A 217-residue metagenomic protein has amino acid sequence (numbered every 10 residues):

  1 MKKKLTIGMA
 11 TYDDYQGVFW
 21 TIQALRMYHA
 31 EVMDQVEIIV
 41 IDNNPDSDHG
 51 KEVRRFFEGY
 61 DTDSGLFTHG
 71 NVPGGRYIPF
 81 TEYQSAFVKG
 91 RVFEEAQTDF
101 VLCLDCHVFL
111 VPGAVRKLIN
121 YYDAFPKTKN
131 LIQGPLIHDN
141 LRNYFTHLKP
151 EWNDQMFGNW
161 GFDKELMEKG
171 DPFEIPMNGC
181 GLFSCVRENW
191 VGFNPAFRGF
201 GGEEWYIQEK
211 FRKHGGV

Functional and structural regions predicted by a protein language model:
L5-D14, T21, Y28, I41: A conserved hydrophobic helix/loop-capping motif in glycosyltransferases and polysaccharide synthases
Q23-Q35: Short, acidic, metal-binding catalytic loop of nucleotide-sugar glycosyltransferases
V40-V53: A conserved acidic beta->alpha catalytic loop
F80-A96: Glycine-rich, basic loop-to-helix element that forms the pyrophosphate-binding segment of sugar-nucleotide handling
A86, F162-S184: A recurrent flexible, glycine/aromatic-enriched loop bordering the glycosyltransferase active site that acts as
V101: Short aromatic/hydrophobic "clamp" motif used to bind/position activated sugar donors
F109, G113-Q155: Conserved donor NDP-sugar-binding/catalytic core segment of glycosyltransferases
L118, F183, E188-N189, R198-V217: A short, conserved alpha-helix in the catalytic core of glycosyltransferases
